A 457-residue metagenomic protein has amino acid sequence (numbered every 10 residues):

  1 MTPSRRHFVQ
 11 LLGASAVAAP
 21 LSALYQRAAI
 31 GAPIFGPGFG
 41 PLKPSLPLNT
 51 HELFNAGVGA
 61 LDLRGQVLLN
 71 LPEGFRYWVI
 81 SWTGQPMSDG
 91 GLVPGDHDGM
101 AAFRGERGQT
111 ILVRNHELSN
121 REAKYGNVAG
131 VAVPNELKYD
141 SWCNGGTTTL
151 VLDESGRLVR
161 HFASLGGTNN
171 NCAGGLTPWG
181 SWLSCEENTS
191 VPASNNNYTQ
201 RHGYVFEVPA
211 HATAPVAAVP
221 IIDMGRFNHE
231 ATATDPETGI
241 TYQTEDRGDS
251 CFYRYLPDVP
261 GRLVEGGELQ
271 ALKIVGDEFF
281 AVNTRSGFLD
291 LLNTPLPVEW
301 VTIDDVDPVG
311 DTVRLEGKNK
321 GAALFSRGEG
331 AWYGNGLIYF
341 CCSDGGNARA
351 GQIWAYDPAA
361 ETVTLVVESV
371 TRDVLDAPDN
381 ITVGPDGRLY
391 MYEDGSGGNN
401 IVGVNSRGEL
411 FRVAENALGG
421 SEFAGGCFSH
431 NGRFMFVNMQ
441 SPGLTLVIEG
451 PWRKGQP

Functional and structural regions predicted by a protein language model:
M1-A16: N-terminal secretory signal peptides and thylakoid transit peptides that target proteins across membranes
S4, S22-L71: C-terminal segment of N-terminal export signals and the immediately downstream linker at the start of the mature
G65-T83, G90-G91, L152-L165, V208-N228 (+4 more regions): Blade-edge beta-strand/turn elements of extracellular beta-propeller and related beta-sheet repeat scaffolds
G91-A102, T168-W179, R226-G239, K320-G336 (+2 more regions): Beta-rich, blade/repeat-based domains predominating in secreted/periplasmic proteins but also intracellular
G145-D153, Q200-H211, L256, W354-Y356 (+1 more regions): Beta-propeller blade signature
L289, N293-A360: Beta-propeller domains
C342-S343, R372-S406: Loop/turn-rich, solvent-exposed surfaces of beta-rich toroidal or solenoidal domains
C427-P457: Blade-level signature of beta-propeller repeat domains, shared across WD40, Kelch, NHL, RCC1 and BNR/Asp-box propellers
